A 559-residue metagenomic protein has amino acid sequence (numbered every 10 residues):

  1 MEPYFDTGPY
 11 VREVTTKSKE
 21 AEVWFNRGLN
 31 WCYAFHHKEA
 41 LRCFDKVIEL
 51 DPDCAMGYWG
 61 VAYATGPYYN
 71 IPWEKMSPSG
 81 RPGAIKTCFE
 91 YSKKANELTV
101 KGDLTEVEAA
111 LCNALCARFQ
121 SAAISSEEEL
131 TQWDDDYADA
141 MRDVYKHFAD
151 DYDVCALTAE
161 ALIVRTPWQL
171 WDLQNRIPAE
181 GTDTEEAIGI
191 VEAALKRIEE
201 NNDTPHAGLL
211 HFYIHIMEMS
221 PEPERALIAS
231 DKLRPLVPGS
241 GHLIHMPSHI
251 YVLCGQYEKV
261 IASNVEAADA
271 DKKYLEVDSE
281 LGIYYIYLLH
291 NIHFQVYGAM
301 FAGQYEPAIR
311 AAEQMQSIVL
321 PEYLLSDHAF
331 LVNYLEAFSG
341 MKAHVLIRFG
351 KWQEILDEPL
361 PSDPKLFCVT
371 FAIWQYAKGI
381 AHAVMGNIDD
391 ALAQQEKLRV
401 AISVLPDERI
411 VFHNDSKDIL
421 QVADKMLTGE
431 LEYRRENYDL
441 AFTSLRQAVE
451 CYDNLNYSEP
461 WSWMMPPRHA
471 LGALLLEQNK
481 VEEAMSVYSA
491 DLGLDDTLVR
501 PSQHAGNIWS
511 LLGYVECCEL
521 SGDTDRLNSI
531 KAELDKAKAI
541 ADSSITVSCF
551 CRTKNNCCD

Functional and structural regions predicted by a protein language model:
M1-D53, Y58-D150, L157-E200, L210-S220 (+11 more regions): Short coil/linker segments at helix-helix boundaries
A55, A62-P67, P78-E97, V252 (+6 more regions): TPR/TPR-like (Sel1-like) alpha-helical repeat modules
A55, P238-K259, S263-D269, E276-I309 (+2 more regions): Repeat-solenoid scaffold signature
I309-F330, E336-D496, R500, W509-A537 (+1 more regions): Helix-coil-helix junctions within alpha-helical repeat/solenoid scaffolds
